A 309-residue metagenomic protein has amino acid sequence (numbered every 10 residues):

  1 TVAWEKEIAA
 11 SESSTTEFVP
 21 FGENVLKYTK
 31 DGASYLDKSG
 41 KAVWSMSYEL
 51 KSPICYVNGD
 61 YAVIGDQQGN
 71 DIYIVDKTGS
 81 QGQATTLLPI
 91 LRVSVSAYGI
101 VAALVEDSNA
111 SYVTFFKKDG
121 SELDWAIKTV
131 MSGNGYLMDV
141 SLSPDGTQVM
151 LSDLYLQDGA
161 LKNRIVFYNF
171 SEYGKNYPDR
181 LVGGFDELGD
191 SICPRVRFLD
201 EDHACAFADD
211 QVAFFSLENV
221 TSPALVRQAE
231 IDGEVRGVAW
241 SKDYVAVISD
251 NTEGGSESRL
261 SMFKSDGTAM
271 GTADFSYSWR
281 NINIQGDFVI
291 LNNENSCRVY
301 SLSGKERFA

Functional and structural regions predicted by a protein language model:
T1-D60, I64-Q68, I74: N-terminal "mature head" segments of proteins
V2-A10, S39-S47, T78-T85, E122-M131 (+4 more regions): A short beta-strand motif characteristic of beta-propeller blades
S11-P20, Y48-D60, L88-Y98, S132-S141 (+4 more regions): Repeated scaffold domains used in trafficking and secretory/extracellular systems, primarily beta-propellers
V25, A62, I100-A102, G146-V149 (+3 more regions): Hydrophobic beta-strand positions that form the internal "hydrophobic ladder" of WD40/Gbeta-like beta-propeller blades
G32-S34, N70-I74, N109-F115, Q157-N169 (+3 more regions): Structural motif
V43-D153: Non-cytosolic head/periplasmic domains of membrane-anchored proteins
S111-F207: Solenoidal tandem-repeat scaffolds enriched in leucines and small polar residues
N251-A309: Hydrophilic extracytoplasmic domains
